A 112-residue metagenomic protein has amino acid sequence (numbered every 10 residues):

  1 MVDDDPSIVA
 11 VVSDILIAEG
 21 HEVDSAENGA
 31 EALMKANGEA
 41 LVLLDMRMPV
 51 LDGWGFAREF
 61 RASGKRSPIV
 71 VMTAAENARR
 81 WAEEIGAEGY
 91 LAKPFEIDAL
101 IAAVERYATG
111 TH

Functional and structural regions predicted by a protein language model:
A10-D14, A18: Charged docking surfaces used in two-component/phosphorelay signaling
S25-L41: Acidic, metal-coordinating helix/loop segments flanking the phosphotransfer/catalytic sites of two-component signaling
E27-N28, L51-G55: Acidic catalytic/metal-coordinating carboxylates
D45: Active-site residues of response regulator receiver
M48: Receiver (REC) domain active-site loop signature in two-component systems and cognate sites in sensor histidine kinases
G55, E76-L91, A102: Alpha4 helix (beta4-alpha4-beta5 surface) of REC/receiver domains from two-component response regulators
F95-E105: C-terminal output helix
